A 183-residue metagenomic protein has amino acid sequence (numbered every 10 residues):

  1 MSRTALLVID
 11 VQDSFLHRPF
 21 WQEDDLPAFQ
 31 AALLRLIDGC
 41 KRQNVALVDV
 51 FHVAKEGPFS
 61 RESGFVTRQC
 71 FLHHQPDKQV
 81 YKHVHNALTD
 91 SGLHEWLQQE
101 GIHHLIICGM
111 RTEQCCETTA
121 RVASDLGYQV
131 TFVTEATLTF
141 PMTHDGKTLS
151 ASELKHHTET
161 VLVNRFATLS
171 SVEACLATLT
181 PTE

Functional and structural regions predicted by a protein language model:
S2-A5, A31-Q43, K55-E183: Active-site-adjacent betaalpha module
L7-V11: N-terminal nucleotide-binding beta1-loop-alpha1 segment
S14-R18: Short acidic, Gly/Ser-rich segments with clustered Asp/Glu that frequently serve as metal-coordination loops in enzyme
P19-L26, P58, K147-T148: Short glycine-enriched, charge-decorated loop/helix-capping segments at active-site entrances that position
